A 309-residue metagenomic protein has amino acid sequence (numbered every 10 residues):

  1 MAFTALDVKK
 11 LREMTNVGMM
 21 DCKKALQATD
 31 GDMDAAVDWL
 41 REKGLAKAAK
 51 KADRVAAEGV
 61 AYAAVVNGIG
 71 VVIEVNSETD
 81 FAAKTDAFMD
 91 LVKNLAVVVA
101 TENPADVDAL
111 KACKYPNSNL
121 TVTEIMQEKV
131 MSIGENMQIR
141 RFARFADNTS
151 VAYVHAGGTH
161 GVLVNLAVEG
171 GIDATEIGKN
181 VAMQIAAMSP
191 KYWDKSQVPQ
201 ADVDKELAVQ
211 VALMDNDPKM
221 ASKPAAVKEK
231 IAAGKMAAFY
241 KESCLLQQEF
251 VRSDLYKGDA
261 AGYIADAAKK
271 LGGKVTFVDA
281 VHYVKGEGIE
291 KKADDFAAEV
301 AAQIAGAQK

Functional and structural regions predicted by a protein language model:
A2-K309: N-terminal assembly/interaction segments in proteins that build large macromolecular machines
